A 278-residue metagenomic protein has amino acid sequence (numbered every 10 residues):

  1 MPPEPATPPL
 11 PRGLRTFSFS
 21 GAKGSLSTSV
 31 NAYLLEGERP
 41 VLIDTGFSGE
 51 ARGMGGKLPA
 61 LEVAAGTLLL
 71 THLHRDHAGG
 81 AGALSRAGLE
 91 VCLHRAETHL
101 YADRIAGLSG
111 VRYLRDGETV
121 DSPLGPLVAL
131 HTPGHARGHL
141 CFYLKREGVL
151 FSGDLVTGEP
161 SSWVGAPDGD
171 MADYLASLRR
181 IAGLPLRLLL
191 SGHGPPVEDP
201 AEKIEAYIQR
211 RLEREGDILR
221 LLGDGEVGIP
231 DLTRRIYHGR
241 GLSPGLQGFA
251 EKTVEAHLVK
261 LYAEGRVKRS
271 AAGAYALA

Functional and structural regions predicted by a protein language model:
E4-L61, C141-G153, G158: Conserved beta-strand hairpin/beta-sheet module of binuclear metal-dependent hydrolase folds, prominently
K23-G24, G110-R112, H131-P133: Short Gly/Pro-enriched turn/cap motifs at secondary-structure boundaries
V41-I43, L69, V91, V149-F151 (+1 more regions): Residue-level marker for buried hydrophobic side chains located in beta-strands that build the well-ordered beta-sheet
F47-G49, P126-D217: Metallo-beta-lactamase
F47-P126: Active-site HxH/HxHxD metal-binding segment of metal-dependent hydrolases
R220-A278: C-terminal regulatory/interaction regions
